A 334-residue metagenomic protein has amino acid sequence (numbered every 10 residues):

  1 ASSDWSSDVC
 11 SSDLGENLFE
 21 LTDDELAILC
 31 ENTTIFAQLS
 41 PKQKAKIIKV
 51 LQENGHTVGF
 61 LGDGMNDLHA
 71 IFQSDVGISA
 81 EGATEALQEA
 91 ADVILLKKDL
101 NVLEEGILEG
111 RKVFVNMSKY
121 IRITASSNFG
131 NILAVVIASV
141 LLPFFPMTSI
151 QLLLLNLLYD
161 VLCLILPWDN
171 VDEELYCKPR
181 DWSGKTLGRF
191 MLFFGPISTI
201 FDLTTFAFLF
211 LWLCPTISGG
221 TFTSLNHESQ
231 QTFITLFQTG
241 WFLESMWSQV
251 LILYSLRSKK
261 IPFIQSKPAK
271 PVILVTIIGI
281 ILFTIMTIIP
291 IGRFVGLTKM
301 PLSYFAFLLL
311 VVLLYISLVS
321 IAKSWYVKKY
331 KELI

Functional and structural regions predicted by a protein language model:
A1-D4: Short, exposed "boundary/linker" segments that immediately precede the start of a downstream structural module
S6-S7, G296: Glycine-centered helix-boundary capping/hinge motifs
S7, S12-F60, S74, S79-I261: Membrane-embedded transport module
N66: Conserved Rossmann-like nucleotide-cofactor binding loop
I71: Cytosolic ligand/metal-binding cores
C214-T216, T239-I334: C-terminal transmembrane module of polytopic membrane proteins
